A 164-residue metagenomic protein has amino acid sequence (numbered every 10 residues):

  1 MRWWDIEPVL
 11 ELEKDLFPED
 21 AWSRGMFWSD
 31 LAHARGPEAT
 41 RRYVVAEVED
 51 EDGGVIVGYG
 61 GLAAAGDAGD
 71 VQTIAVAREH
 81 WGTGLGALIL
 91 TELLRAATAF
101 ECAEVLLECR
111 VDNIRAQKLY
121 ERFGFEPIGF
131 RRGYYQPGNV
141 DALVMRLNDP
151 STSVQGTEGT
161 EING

Functional and structural regions predicted by a protein language model:
W3-W4, L10-W81, L90-A96, F100 (+1 more regions): Acetyl-CoA-dependent GNAT
Y59, I128-F130: Residue-level detector of high-confidence beta-strand sites
R78-W81, L107-Q117, Y134-N139: Conserved beta-strand-loop-alpha-helix junction that forms the acyl-donor binding cleft
A97-E108, R131: Conserved GNAT acetyl-CoA-binding A-motif
E104-V105, R110, D141-P150, G164: Conserved catalytic core of the tyrosine transesterase superfamily
Y120, F125, M145: Conserved active-site tyrosine of GNAT-family acetyltransferases
